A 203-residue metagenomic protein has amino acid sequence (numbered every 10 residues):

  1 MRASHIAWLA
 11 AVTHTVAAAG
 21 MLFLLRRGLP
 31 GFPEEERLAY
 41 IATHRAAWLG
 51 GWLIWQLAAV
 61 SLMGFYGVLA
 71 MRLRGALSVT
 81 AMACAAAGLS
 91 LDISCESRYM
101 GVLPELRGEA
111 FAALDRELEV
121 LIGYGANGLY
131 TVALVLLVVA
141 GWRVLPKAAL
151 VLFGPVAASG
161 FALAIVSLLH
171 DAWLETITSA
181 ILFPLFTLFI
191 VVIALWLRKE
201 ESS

Functional and structural regions predicted by a protein language model:
M1-S203: Hydrophobic, aromatic-enriched alpha-helical segments typical of multi-pass transmembrane helices
